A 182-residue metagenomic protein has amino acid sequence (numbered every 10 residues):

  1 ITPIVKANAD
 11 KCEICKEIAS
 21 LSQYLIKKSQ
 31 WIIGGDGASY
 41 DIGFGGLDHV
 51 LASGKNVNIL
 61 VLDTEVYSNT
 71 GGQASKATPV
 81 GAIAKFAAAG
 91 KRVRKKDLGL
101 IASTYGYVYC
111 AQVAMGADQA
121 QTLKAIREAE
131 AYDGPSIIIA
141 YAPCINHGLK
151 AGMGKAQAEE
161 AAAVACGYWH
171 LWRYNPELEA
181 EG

Functional and structural regions predicted by a protein language model:
I1-W31, A82, I145, A151 (+2 more regions): Ferredoxin-type iron-sulfur electron-transfer modules and their immediate structural context
T2-A7, K55-I59, T78-K85: Short, mixed-charge, low-aromatic patches
N8-Q73, Y109, G116-D133: Thiamine diphosphate
Y24-I26, T78-A131: Conserved thiamine diphosphate
V50, S75-A77, D118, N146 (+1 more regions): Residues in flexible loops and secondary-structure boundaries
A74-K96, G154-Y174: Acidic, Ser/Thr-rich peripheral helices and adjacent loops at domain boundaries
T122-G182: Glycine/aspartate-rich loop-and-adjacent alpha/beta segment that forms the canonical ThDP
